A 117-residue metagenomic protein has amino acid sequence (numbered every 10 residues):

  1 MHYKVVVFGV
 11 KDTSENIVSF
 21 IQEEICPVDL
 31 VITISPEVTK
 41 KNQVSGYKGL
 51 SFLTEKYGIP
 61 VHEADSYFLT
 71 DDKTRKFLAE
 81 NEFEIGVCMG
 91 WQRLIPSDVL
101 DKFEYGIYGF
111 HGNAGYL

Functional and structural regions predicted by a protein language model:
M1-L117: One-carbon transfer enzymes
